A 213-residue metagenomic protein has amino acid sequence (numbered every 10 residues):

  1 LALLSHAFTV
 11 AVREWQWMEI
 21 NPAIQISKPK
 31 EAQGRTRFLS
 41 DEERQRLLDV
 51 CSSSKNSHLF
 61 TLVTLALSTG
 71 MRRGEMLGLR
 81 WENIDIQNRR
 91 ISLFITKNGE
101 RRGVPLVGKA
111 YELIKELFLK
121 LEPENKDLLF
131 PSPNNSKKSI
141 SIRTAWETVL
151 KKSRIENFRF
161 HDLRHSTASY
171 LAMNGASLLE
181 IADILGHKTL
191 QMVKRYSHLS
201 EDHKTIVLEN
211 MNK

Functional and structural regions predicted by a protein language model:
L1-A11, I26, L106, I142: Non-catalytic DNA-binding core/recognition domains of DNA-processing enzymes
A7-V12, I114-L117, L171, G175 (+1 more regions): Hydrophobic recognition helices of helix-based DNA-binding modules
R13, T61-T64, S68-E75, A145-T148 (+3 more regions): C-terminal catalytic core of tyrosine-transesterase DNA break-rejoin enzymes
R13, W17-R73, L77, Q87 (+4 more regions): Basic, Lys/Arg- and aromatic-enriched nucleic-acid-binding interface segment
I24-Q25, N88-F94, L129, R159 (+3 more regions): Short functional hotspots where side chains directly engage DNA or cofactors
R46-V50, R102-P105, E112-E116, H198-K213: DNA/chromatin major-groove-contacting recognition/catalytic segments
E100-G103, K137: Short, mixed charged/polar active-site loops that provide acid/base catalysis or chelate metal/phosphate cofactors
V107-E156: Active-site/catalytic core of tyrosine-dependent DNA strand-transfer enzymes
